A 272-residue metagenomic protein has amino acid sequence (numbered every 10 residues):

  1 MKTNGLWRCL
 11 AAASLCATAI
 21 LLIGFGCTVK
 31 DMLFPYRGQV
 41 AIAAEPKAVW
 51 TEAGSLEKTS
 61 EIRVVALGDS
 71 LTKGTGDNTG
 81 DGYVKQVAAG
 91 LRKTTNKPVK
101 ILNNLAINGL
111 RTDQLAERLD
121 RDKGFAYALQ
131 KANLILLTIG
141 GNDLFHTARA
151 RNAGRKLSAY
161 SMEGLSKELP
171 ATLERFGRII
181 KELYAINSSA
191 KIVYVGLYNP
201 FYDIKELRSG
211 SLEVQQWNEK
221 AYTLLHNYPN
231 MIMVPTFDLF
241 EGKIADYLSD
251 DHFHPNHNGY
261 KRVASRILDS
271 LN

Functional and structural regions predicted by a protein language model:
M1-V65: N-terminal secretory targeting modules
Q39-A106: Serine-esterase "nucleophile elbow" of acetyl-processing enzymes
R63-A66, I101-A106, N133-T138, K191-V195 (+1 more regions): Structural recognition of the beta-strand scaffold that forms the well-ordered cores of secreted hydrolase catalytic
I107-T112, G154-T172, I204-S209: Surface-exposed cleft-lining segments at the edges of enzyme active sites
R118-K167: Oxyanion-hole/transition-state-stabilizing segment in secreted/luminal serine hydrolases and related acyltransferases
I179-L212: Active-site segments of SGNH/GDSL-like serine hydrolases that catalyze O-acetyl group transfer/hydrolysis on lipids
P200-P235: Substrate-gating cap/lid alpha-helix
D250-N272: Histidine-centered active-site loop/cap adjacent to the catalytic His in serine esterases/O-acetyl transfer systems
